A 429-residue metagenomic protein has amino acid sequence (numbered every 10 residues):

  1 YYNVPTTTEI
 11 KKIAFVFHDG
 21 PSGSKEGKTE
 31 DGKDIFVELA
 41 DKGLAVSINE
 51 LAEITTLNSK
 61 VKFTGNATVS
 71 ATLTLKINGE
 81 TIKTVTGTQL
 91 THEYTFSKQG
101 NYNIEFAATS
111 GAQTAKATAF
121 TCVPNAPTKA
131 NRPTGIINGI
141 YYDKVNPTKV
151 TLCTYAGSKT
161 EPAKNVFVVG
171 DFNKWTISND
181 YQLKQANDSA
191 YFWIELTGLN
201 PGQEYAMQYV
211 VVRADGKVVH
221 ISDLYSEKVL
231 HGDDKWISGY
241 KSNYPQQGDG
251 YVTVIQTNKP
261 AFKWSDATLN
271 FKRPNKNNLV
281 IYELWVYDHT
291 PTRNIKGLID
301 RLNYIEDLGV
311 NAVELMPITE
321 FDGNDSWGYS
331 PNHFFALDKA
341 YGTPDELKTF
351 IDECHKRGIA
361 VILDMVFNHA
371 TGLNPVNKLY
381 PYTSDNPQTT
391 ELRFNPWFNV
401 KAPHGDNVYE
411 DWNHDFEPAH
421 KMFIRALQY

Functional and structural regions predicted by a protein language model:
Y1-T8, D19-D34, T151-G202, V212-K235: Aromatic-rich carbohydrate-binding modules that target alpha-glucans
E38-T56, T134-G135: Short, compositionally biased P/S/T/A/G/V-rich stretches that sit at domain boundaries
A52-S59, D143-V145: Short, solvent-exposed loop/linker segments at the N-terminal edge of repeated beta-sheet extracellular domains
V61-A67, L152-G157: Aromatic/hydrophobic beta-strand junction motif of beta-rich domains
T88-N101: Solvent-exposed segments in extracellular or luminal domains encompassing
F120-V166, V218-N278: Basic K/R-rich, polyanion-interacting modules in nucleoproteins and related proteins
L230, A267-Y429: Substrate-binding/active-site clefts of carbohydrate-active enzymes
